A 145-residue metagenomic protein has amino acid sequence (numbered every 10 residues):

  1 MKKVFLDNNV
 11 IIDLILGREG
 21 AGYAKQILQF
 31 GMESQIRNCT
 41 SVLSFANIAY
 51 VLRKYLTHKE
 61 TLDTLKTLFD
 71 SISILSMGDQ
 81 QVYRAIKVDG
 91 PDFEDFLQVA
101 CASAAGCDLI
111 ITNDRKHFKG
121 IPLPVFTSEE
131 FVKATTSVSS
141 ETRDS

Functional and structural regions predicted by a protein language model:
M1-T40, R53-E60, G120, V132-S145: Short, well-structured N-terminal submotif of metal-dependent ribonuclease cores
V10-I11, S44, Q81, Q98 (+2 more regions): Alpha-helix capping/helix-boundary segments
I12, A46-A49, I86: Amphipathic alpha-helical segments within well-ordered protein domains
K25, Q35, L43-Q81: Active-site-proximal, substrate-binding regions of enzyme catalytic domains and RNA-binding/basic surfaces
D70, G106, I121-P122: Short, structured coil segments at secondary-structure junctions
S73-K116, T142-D144: Active-site neighborhoods of divalent-metal-dependent phosphate/nucleic-acid chemistry enzymes
L75-M77, V125-S128: Short acidic-hydrophobic, aromatic-tinged amphipathic segments that line or gate anion-handling sites
R115-L123: Short loop/helix-cap segments at secondary-structure boundaries that form the rim of catalytic
